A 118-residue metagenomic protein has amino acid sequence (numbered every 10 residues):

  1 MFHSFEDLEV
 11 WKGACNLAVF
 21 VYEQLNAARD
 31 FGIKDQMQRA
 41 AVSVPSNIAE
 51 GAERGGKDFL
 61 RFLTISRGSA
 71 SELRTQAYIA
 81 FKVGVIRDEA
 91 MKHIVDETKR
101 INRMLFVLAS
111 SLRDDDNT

Functional and structural regions predicted by a protein language model:
M1-T118: Short, C-terminally biased terminal segments at protein or domain edges
